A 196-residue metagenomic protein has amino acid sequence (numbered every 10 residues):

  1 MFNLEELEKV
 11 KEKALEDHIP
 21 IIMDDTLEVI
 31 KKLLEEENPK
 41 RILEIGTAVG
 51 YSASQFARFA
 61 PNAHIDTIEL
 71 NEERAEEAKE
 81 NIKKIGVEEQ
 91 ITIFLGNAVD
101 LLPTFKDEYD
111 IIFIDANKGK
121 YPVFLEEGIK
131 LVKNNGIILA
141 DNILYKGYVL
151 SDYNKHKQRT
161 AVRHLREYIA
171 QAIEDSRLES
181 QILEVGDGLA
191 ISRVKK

Functional and structural regions predicted by a protein language model:
M1-I111, K118-L139, I143-K196: A short alpha-helical cap/connector motif
